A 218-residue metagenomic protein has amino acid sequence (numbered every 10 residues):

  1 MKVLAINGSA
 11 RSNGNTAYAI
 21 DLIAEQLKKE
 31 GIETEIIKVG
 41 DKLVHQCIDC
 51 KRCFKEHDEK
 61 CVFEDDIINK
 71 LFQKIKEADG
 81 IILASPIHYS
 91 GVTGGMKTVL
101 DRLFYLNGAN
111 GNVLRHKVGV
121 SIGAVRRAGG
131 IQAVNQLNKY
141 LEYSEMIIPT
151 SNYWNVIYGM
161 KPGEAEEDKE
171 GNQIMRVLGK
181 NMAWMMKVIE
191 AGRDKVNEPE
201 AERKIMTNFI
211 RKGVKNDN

Functional and structural regions predicted by a protein language model:
K2-E30: N-terminal beta1-alpha1 ligand-phosphate binding loop
K29, I147-N218: Glycine-rich phosphate/pyrophosphate-binding loop and the adjoining helix
E33-K42: A short beta-strand-loop structural module common to alpha/beta enzyme folds
K42-K76, I205-K212: Cysteine-cluster motifs in flexible loop/terminal segments that predominantly coordinate metals
V62-Y153: Helix-loop-strand module that forms the ligand-binding subsite of alpha/beta enzymes
